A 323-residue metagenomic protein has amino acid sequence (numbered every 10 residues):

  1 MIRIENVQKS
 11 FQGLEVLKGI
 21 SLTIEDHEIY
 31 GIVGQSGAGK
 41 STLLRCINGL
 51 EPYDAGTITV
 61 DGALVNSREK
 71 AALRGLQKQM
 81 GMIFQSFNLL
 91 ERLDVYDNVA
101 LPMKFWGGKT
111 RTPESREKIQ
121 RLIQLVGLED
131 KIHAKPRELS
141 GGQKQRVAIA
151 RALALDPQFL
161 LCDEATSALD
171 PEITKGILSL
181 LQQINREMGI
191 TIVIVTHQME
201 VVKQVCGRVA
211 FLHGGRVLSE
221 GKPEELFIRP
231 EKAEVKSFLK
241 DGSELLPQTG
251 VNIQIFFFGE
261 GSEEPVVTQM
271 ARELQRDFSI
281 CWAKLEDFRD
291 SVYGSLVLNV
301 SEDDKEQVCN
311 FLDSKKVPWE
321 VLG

Functional and structural regions predicted by a protein language model:
N48: Helix-to-loop junction immediately C-terminal to a conserved catalytic motif
L64, A100, K104-G107, T112-D130: Conserved ABC ATPase "signature" region
V65-G81, F105, T112, L226-P230: ABC ATPase NBD coupling module
L93-L101: Short coil-to-helix segment of the ABC ATPase nucleotide-binding domain corresponding to the Q-loop/switch region
A134-R137, L155: Conserved signature/switch motifs of ABC ATPase nucleotide-binding domains
E220-G221, R229: ABC ATPase "signature
